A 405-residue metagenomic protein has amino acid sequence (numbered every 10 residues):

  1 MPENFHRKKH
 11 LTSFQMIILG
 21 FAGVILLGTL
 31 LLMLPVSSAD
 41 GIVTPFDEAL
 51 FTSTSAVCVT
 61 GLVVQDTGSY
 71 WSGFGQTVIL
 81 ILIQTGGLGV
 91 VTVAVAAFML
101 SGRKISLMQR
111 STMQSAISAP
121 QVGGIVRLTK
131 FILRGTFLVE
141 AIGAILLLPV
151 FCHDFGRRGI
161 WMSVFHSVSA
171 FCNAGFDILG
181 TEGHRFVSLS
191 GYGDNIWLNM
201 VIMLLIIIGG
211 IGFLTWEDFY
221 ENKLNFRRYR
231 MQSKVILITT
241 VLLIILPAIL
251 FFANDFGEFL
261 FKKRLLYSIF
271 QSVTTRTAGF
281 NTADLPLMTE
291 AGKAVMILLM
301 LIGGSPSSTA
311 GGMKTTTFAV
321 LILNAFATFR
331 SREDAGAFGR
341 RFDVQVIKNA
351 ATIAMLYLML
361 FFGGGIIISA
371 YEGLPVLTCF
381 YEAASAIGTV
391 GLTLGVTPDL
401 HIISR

Functional and structural regions predicted by a protein language model:
M1-R405: Membrane-proximal intracellular helices of multi-pass ion channels
